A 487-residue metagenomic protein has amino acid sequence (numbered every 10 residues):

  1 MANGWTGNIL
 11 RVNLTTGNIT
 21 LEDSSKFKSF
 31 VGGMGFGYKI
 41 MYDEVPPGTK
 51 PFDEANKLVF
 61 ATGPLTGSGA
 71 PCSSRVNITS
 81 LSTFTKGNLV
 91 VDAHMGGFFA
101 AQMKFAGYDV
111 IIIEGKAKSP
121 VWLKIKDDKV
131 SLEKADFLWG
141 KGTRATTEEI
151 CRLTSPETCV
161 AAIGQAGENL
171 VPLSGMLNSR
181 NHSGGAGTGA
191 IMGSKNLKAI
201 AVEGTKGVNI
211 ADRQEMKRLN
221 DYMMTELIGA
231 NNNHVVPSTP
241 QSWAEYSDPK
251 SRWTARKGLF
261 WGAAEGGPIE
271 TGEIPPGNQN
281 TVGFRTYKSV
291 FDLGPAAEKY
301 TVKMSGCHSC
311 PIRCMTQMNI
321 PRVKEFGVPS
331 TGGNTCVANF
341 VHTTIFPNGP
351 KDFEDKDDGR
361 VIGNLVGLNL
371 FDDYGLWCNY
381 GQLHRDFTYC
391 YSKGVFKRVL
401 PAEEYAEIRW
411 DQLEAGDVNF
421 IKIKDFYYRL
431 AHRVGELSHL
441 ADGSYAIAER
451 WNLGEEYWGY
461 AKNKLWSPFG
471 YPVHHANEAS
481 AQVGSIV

Functional and structural regions predicted by a protein language model:
M1-G189, S194-I210, K217-N233, K250-W253 (+1 more regions): Protein-protein interaction/assembly regions in multi-subunit complexes
D53, S74-V76, C151-A186, A190-V487: Extended C-terminal regions of large enzymes
